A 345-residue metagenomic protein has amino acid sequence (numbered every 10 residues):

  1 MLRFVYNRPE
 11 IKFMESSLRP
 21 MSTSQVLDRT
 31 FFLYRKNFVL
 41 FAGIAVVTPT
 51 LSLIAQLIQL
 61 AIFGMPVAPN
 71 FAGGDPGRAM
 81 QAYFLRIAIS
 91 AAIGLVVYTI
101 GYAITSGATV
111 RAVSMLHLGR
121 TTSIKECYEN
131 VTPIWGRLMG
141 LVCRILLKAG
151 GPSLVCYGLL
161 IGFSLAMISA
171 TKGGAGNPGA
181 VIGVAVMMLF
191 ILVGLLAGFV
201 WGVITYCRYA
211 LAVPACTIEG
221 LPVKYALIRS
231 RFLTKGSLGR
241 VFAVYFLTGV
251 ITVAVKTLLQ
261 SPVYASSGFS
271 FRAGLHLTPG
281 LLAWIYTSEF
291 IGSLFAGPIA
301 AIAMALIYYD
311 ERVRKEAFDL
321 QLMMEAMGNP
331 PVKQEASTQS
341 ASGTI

Functional and structural regions predicted by a protein language model:
M1-E10: Short, positively charged and aromatic/hydrophobic N-terminal segments
Y6, S52-Y98, S153-G198, K256-G297: Membrane-helix interface segments in multi-pass membrane proteins
P9-L18, R29, P66-G77, T105 (+3 more regions): Juxtamembrane transition segments at transmembrane-helix termini in multipass membrane proteins
S16-L18, S24-L51, T122-S153, I191 (+2 more regions): Interfacial aromatic "cap" segments that immediately flank transmembrane helices in multipass membrane proteins
S24-Q25, L53-Q59, T105-T109: Central hydrophobic cores of alpha-helical transmembrane segments in multi-pass inner-membrane proteins across all
A79-L95, V110, Y128-L138, I145-L146: A conserved helix-loop-strand patch within extracytoplasmic ligand-binding domains of the periplasmic binding
V96-A108, A112, I134-L138, G150-L154: Mid-bilayer segments of alpha-helical transmembrane spans in multi-pass integral membrane proteins that mediate
G101-T105, R120, L159, F163 (+1 more regions): Membrane-embedded alpha-helical core segments of multi-pass
